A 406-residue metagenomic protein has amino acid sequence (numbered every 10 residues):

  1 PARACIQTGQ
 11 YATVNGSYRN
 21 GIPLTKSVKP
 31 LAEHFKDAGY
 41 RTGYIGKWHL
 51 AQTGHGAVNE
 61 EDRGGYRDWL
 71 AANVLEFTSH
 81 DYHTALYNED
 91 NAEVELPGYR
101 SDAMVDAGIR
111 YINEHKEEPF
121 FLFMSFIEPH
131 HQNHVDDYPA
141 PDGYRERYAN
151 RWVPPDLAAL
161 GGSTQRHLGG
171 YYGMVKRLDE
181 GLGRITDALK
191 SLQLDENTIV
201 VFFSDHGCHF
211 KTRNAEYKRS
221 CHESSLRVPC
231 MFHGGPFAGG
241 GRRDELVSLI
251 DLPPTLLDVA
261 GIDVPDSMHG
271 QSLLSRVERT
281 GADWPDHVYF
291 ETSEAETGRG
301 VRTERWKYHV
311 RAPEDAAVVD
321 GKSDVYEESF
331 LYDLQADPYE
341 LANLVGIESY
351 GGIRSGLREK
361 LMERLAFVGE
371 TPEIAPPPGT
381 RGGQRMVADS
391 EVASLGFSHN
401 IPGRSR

Functional and structural regions predicted by a protein language model:
P1-F330, P338-E359, E363-A366, P372-E373 (+2 more regions): Formylglycine-dependent sulfatase
Q335: Residues forming the ATP-binding cleft of Hanks-type serine/threonine protein kinase domains
